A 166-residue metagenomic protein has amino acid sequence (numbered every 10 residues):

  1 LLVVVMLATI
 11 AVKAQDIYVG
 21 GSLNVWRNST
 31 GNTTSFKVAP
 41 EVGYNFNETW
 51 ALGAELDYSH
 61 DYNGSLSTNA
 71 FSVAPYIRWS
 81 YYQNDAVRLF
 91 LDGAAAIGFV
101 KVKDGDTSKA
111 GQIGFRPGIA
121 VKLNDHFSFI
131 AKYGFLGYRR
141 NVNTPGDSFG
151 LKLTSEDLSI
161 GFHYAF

Functional and structural regions predicted by a protein language model:
L1-V3: Sec-dependent signal peptide recognition, specifically the positively charged N-region followed immediately by
L7-A14: Sec/Tat signal peptide C-region and signal peptidase I cleavage site
D16-I17, L23-V25, F36, E41-R116 (+2 more regions): Gram-negative (and chloroplast) outer-membrane scaffold detector with strong preference for beta-barrel transmembrane
S22-V25, N143-P145: Extracytoplasmic loops and strand-loop junctions of Gram-negative outer membrane beta-barrel proteins
V102-D104, V142-P145: Short acidic, glycine/proline-rich loop/turn micro-motifs
K132-Y133: Internal, hydrophobic beta-strand segments that form the core of beta-sheet-rich folds
G146-E156: Individual transmembrane alpha-helices with interfacial aromatic-anchor signatures
